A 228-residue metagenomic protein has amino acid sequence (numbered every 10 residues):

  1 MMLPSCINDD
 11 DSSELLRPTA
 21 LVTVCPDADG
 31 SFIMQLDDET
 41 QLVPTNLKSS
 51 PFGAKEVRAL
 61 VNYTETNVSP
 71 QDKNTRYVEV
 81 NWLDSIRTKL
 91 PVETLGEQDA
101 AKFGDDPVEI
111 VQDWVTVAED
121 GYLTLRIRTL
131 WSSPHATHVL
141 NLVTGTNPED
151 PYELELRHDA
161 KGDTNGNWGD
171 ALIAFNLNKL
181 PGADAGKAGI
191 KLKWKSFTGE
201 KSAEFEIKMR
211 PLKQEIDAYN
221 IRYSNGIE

Functional and structural regions predicted by a protein language model:
M2-S5: C-terminal motif of bacterial Sec signal peptides marking the signal peptidase cleavage site
I7-D10: Bacterial signal peptide processing site
L15-E228: First exposed extracellular module after export/assembly in secreted or surface-exposed proteins
